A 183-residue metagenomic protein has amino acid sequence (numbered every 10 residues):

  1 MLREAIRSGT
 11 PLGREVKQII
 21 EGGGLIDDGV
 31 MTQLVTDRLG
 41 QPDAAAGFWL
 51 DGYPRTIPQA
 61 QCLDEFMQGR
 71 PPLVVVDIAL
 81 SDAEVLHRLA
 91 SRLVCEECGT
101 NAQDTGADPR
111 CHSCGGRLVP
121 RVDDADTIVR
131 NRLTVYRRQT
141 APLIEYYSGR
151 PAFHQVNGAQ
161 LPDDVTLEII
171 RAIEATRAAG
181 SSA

Functional and structural regions predicted by a protein language model:
M1-L2, D82, A102, Q160-P162: Residue-level detector of flexible, active-site-proximal loop/helix-junction positions within diverse enzyme catalytic
M1-R70, S81-H87, R121: ATP-dependent small-molecule kinase phosphotransfer cores that center on conserved nucleotide phosphate-binding segments
E4, E15, Q59, D77 (+5 more regions): Residue-level recognition of specific faces of alpha-helices
S8-G13, D108-C114: Short, flexible, mixed-charge acidic loops at enzyme active sites
E21, L39-G40, Q68, A90 (+7 more regions): Signal for well-folded cores of large energy- and translation-related assemblies
D51, G69-L93, A102-S113, V119 (+1 more regions): Conserved phosphate-donor/acceptor-positioning beta-strand/loop module used by diverse small-molecule
P120-A183: NTP-dependent small-molecule kinase module
